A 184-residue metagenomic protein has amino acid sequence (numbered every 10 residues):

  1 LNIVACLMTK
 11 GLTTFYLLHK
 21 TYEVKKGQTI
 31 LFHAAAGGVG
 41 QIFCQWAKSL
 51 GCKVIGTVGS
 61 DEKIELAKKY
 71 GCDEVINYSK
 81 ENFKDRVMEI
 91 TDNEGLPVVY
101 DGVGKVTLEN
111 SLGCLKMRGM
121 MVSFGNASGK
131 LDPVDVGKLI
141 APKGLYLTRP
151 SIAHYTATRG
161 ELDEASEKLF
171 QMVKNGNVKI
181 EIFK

Functional and structural regions predicted by a protein language model:
L1-A34, K69: NAD(P)H dinucleotide-binding glycine-rich loop of Rossmann-like/cofactor-binding domains, especially the beta1-alpha1
K10-T13, G38-V39, V106: Hydrophobic/small residue at the entry helix of a nucleotide-binding pocket
K25, D92, K116: Short conserved AdoMet
F32, K48-N110, T158-L162: Adenosine-nucleotide cofactor-binding segment
A36, G40, C44: N-terminal Rossmann NAD(P)H-binding glycine-rich loop of SDR-like oxidoreductase domains
L50, V58-D61, V106-V178: Glycine-rich phosphate-binding loop and adjacent beta-alpha segment of Rossmann(oid) nucleotide-cofactor-binding
E94-G95, G176-F183: A local structural motif
